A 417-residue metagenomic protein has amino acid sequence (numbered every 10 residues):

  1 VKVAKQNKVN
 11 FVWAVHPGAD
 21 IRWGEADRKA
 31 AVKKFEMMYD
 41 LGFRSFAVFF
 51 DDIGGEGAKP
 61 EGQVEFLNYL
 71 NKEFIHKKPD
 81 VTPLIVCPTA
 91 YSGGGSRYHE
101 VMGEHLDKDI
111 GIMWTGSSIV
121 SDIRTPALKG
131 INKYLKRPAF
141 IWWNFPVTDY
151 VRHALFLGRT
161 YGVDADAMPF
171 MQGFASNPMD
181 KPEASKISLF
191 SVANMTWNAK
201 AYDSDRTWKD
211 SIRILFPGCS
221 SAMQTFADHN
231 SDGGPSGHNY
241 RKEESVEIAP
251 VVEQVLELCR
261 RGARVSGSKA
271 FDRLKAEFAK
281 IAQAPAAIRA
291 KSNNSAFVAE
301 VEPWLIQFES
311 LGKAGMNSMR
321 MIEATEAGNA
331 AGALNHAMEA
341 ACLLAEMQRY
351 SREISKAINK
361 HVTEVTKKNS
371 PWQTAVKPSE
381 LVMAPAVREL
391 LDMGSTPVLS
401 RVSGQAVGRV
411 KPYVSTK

Functional and structural regions predicted by a protein language model:
V1-I112: Aromatic-lined carbohydrate-binding surfaces of glycoside hydrolases
L67-K417: Substrate-binding groove of N-acetylhexosamine-processing glycoside hydrolases
